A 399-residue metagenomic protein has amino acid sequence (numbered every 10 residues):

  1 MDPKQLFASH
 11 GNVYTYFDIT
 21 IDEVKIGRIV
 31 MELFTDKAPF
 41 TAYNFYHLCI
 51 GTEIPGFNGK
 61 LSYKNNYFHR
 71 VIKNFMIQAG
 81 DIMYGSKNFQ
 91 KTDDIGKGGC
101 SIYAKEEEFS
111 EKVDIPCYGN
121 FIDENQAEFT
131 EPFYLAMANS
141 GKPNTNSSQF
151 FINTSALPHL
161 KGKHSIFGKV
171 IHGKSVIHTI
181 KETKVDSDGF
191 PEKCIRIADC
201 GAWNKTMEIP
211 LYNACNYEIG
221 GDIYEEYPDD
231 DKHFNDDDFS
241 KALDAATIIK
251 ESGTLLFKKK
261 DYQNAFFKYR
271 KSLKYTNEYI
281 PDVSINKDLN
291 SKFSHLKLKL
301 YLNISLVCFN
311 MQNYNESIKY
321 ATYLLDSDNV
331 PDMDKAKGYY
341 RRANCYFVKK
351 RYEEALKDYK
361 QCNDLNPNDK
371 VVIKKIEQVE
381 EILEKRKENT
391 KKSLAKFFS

Functional and structural regions predicted by a protein language model:
M1-S399: Cyclophilin-like peptidyl-prolyl cis-trans isomerases
